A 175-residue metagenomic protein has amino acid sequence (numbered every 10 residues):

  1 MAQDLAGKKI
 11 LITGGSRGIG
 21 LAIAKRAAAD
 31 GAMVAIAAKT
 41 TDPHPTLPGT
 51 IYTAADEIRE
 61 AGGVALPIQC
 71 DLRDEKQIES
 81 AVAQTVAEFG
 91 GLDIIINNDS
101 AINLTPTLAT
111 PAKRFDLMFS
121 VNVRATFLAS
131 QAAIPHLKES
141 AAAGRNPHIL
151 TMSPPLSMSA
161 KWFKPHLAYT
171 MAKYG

Functional and structural regions predicted by a protein language model:
Q3-F89, I102-N103, K113: Short-chain dehydrogenase/reductase
T13, A37, N98-D99, I149-L156: SDR active-site strand-loop-helix element
A28, G90, K138-A142: A short hydrophobic alpha-helix cap/turn motif
S100-P106, M158-K161: Helix N-cap/beta-alpha junction loops of NAD(P)-dependent oxidoreductase domains
P106-T107, P111-D116: Substrate-binding pocket helix/loop in short-chain dehydrogenase/reductase
S130-Q131: A short, exposed helix-loop element centered on a Lys and neighboring polar residues
K138-G175: Catalytic loop of short-chain dehydrogenase/reductase
